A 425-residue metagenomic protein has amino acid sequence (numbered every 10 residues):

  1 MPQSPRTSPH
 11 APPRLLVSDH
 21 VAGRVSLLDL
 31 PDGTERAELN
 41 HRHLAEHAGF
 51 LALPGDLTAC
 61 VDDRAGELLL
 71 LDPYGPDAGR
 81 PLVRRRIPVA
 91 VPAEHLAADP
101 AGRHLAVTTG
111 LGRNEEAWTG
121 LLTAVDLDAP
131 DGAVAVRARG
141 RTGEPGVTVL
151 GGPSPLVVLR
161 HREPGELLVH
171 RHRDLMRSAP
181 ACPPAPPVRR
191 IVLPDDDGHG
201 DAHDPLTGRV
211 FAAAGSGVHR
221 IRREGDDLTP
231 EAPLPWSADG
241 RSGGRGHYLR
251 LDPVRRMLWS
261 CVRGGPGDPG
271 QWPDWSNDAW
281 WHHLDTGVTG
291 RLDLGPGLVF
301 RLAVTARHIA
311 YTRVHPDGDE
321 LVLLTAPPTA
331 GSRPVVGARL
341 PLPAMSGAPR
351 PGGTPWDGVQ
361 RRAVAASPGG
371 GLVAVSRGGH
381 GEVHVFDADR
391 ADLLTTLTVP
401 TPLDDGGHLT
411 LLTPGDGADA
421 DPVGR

Functional and structural regions predicted by a protein language model:
M1-A37: An edge-strand/N-cap motif at the start of beta-rich repeat modules
P2-R6, H43-P54, P88-A101, R141-P153 (+5 more regions): Repeated scaffold domains used in trafficking and secretory/extracellular systems, primarily beta-propellers
L15, T58, L105, L156-V157 (+4 more regions): Hydrophobic beta-strand positions that form the internal "hydrophobic ladder" of WD40/Gbeta-like beta-propeller blades
A22-L27, G66-L71, N114-T123, P164-R171 (+4 more regions): Structural motif
T34-H43, R80-I87, D131-G140, R177-L193 (+4 more regions): A short beta-strand motif characteristic of beta-propeller blades
D72-A78, V125-D131, R171-P180, R222-L228 (+3 more regions): Short loop/turn segments immediately following beta-strands, especially the blade-tip and inter-blade linker loops
R80-R103, V107-P155, H161-R162, C182-D196: Asp-box/WD-like beta-propeller blade repeats and closely related beta-sheet repeat scaffolds
S376-R425: Blade-level signature of beta-propeller repeat domains, shared across WD40, Kelch, NHL, RCC1 and BNR/Asp-box propellers
